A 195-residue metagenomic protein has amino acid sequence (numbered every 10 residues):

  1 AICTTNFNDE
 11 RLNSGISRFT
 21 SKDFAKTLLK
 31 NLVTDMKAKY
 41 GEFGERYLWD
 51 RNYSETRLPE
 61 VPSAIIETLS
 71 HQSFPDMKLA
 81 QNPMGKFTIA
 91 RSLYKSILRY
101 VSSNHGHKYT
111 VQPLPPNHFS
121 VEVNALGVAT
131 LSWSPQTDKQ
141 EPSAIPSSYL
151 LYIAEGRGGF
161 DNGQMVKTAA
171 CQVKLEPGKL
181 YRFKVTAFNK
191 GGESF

Functional and structural regions predicted by a protein language model:
A1-K26, W49-Q72: Active-site microenvironments of hydrolase-like enzyme catalytic domains
R11-S14, P75-A80, G163: Short acidic, glycine/proline-rich loop/turn micro-motifs
S14-A25, P59, L79-A90, A144-P146 (+1 more regions): Solvent-exposed, acidic/flexible segments
K39-H107: Active-site-adjacent mobile loop/cap segments within catalytic or ligand-binding domains
R99-S143, P177, G191-F195: Pro/Thr/Ser/Gly-rich low-complexity, intrinsically disordered linker/stalk tracts
Q136-F160: Solvent-exposed loop/turn segments flanking beta-strands in beta-repeat/beta-sandwich domains
D161-T168: Short beta-strand segments within Ig-like beta-sandwich modules, predominantly Fibronectin type-III
Q172-S194: Beta-strand-rich modules
